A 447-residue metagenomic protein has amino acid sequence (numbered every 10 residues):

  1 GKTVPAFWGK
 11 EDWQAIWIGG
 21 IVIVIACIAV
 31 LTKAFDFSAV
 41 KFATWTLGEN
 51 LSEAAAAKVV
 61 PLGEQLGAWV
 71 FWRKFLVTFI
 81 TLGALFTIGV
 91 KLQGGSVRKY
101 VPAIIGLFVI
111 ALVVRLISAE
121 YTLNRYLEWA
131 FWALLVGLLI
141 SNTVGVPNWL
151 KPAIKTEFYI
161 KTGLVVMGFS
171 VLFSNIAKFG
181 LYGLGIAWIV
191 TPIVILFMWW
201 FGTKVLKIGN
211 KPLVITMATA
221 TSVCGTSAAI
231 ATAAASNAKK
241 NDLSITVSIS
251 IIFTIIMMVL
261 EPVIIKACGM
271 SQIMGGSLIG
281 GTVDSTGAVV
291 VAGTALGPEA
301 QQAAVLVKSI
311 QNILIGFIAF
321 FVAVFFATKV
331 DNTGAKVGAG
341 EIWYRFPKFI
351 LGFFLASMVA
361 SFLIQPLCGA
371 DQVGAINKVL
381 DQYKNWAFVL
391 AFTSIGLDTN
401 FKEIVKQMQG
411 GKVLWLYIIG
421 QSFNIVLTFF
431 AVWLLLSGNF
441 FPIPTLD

Functional and structural regions predicted by a protein language model:
K2-G67, F79-S96, Y100-I154, M167-S174 (+4 more regions): Structural signature of multi-pass alpha-helical membrane transport proteins
K10, V144-G145, V171-I176, V205-P212 (+5 more regions): Juxtamembrane helix-boundary/capping and inter-helix hinge elements in multi-pass membrane proteins
D12, N210-M257, M274-G297, Y383 (+1 more regions): Alpha-helical membrane segments and immediately flanking helix-loop junctions that form or couple to the substrate/ion
G20-V24, I104-L116, L135, F158-V171 (+6 more regions): Small-residue-rich segments of transmembrane alpha-helices in multi-pass membrane proteins, especially helix faces
G67-T81, T122-V136, E157-Y159, F179-I193 (+5 more regions): Structural signature of hydrophobic alpha-helical transmembrane segments
F71, A103-F108, L112, F158 (+5 more regions): Entry/N-cap segments of selected transmembrane alpha helices and their immediately preceding amphipathic helices
I117-A119, L123-T221, T226-I230, A234-S244 (+1 more regions): Glycine- and small hydrophobic-enriched segments that form the cores of compact globular domains
N148-I154, G180-G185, I208-A220, K240-I249 (+5 more regions): The feature identifies polytopic integral membrane transport proteins across all domains of life
